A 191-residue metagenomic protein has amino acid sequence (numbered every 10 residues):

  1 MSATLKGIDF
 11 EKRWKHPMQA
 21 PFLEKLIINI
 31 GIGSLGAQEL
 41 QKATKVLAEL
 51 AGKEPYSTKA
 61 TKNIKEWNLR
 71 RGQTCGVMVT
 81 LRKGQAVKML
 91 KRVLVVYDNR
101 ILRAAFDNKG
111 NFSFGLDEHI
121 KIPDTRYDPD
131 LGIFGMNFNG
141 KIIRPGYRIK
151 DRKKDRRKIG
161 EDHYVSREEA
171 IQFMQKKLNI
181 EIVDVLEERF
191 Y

Functional and structural regions predicted by a protein language model:
M1-Y191: Ribosome-associated RNA-binding proteins
